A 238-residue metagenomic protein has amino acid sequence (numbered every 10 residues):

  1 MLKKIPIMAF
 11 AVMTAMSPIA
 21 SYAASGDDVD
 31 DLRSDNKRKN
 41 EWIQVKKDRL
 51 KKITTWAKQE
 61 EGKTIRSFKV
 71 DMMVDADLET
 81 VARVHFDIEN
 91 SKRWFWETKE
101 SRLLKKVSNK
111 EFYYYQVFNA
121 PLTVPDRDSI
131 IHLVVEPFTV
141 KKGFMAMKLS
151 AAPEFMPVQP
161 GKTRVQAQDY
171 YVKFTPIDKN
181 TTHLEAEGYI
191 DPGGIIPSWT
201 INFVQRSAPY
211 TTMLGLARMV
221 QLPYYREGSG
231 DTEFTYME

Functional and structural regions predicted by a protein language model:
M1-A9: Bacterial N-terminal signal peptides that target proteins for export
K3-K4, S17, K37: Intrinsic low-complexity, intrinsically disordered segments enriched in polar/basic residues
F10-T14: Hydrophobic alpha-helical targeting segments used for export or membrane insertion
A15-S21: C-terminal segment of classical bacterial N-terminal signal peptides
Y22-E238: Eukaryotic helix-grip
